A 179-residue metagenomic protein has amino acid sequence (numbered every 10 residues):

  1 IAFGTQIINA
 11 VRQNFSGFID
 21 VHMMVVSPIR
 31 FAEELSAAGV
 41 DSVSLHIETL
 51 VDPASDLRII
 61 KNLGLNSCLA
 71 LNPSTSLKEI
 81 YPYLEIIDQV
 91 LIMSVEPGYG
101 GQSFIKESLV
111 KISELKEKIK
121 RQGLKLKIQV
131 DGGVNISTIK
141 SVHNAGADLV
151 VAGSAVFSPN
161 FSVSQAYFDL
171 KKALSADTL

Functional and structural regions predicted by a protein language model:
I1-N9, F104-K111, F168: Charged helix-capping and loop-helix junction motifs
I1-V25, E34, V95: An active-site metal/cofactor-coordinating segment within enzyme catalytic domains
G4, I8, P28, P53 (+2 more regions): Aromatic/hydrophobic pocket-lining residues that form the small-molecule binding cavity in soluble enzyme cores
N14, F18, R30, E34 (+1 more regions): Conserved anion-binding
L35, V90, L115, D131 (+3 more regions): Conserved, mostly hydrophobic/aromatic
G133-A145: Acidic, divalent-metal-coordinating active-site segment for phosphoryl/phosphodiester hydrolysis, typified by short
H143, F157-L179: C-terminal helical cap(s) of enzyme catalytic domains, especially alpha/beta-barrels
A147-A152, S158: Acidic, Mg2+-coordinating phosphoryl-transfer loop and its flanking beta/alpha structural elements, shared across
